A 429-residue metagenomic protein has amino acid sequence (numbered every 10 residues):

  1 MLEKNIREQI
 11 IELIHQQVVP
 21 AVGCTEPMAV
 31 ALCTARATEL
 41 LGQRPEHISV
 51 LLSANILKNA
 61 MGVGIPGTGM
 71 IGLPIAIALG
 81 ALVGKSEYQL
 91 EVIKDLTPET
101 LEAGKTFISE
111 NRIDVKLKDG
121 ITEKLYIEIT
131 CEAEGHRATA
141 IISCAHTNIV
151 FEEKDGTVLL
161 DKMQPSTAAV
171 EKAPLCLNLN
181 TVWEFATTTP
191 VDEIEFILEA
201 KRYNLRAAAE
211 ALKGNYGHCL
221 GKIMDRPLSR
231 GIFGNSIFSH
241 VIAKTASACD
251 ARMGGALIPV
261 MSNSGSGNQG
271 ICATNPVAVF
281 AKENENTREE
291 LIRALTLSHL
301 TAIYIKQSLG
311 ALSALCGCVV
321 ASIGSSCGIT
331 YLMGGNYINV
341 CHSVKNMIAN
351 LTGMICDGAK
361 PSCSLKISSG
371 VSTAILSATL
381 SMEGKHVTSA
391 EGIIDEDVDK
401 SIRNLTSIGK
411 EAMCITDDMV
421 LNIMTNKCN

Functional and structural regions predicted by a protein language model:
M1-I11, G42-I56, S236-G255, R288-I305 (+1 more regions): Acidic-glycine-rich active-site phosphate/pyrophosphate-binding loop
L2, A21-T25, A54-I56, S143-T147 (+8 more regions): A structural signal for small-residue-enriched, beta-sheet-centric alpha/beta enzyme cores and oligomeric scaffold folds
L2, I6-L41, P45: N-terminal signal-anchor module of multipass membrane proteins
P20-R36, I258-N275, C316-V320: Conserved phosphate/anionic-ligand binding catalytic regions in large, soluble enzymes, centered on
A31-C131: Early transmembrane hairpin of solute transport permeases
T38, F280-R293, I303-S369, M382-G392: Hydrophobic alpha-helical bundle architecture
R44-I48, Y88-I93, D114-L117, E193-I197 (+7 more regions): Flexible, glycine/charged-enriched surface loops at secondary-structure junctions
S109-G255, T416, V420-N429: Signature of multi-pass transmembrane helix bundles
